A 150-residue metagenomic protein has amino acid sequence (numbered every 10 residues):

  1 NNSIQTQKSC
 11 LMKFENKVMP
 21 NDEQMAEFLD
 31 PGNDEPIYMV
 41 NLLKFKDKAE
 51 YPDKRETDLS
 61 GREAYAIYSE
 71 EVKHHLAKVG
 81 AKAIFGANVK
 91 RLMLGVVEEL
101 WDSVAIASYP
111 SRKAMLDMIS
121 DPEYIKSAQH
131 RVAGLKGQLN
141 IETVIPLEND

Functional and structural regions predicted by a protein language model:
I4-S103, P110, A114, V144-D150: Short S/T/G/P-rich N-terminal loop/turn motif that feeds into the first structured element of a domain
I106-D150: Short, Lys/Arg-rich amphipathic alpha-helical interaction segments that bind nucleic acids or acidic protein surfaces
